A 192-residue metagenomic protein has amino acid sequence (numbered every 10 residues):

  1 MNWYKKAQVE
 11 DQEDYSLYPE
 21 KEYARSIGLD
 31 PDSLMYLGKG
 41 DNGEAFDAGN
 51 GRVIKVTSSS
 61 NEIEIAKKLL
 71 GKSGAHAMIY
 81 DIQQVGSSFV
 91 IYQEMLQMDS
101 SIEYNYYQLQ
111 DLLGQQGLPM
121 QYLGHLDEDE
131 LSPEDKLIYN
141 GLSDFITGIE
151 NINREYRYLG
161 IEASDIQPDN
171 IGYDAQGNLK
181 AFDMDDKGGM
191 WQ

Functional and structural regions predicted by a protein language model:
Q8-G51: ATP-binding glycine-rich phosphate-binding loop
S33-S88: ATP-binding glycine-rich loop module of kinase domains
D47-A48, Y92-M95, Y173: Conserved hydrophobic "DFG−1" position in protein kinase catalytic cores
G51-S59, E94-L96, D183-D185: Active-site ExK catalytic segment of metal-dependent nucleases
T57-K68, S101-Y107, M190-Q192: Active-site-adjacent loop/helix micro-motif of nuclease/hydrolase catalytic cores
H76-F145: Conserved structural core of kinase catalytic domains
N151-I161: Protein kinase catalytic-loop region centered on the HRD/HxD motif
I161-Q192: Catalytic activation segment of kinase domains across protein kinase-like and atypical kinase folds
